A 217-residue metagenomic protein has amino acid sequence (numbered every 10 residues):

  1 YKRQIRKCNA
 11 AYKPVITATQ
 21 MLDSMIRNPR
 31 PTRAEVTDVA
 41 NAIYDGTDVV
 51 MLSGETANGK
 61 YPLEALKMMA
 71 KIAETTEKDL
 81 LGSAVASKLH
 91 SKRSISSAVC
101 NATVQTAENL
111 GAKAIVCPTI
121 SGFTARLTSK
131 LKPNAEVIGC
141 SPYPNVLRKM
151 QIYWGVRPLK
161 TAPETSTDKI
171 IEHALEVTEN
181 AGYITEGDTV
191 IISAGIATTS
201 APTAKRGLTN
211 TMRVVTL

Functional and structural regions predicted by a protein language model:
Y1: Conserved small/polar residues in nucleotide/adenosyl-binding loops
A10, M68-V104, T211: Long, charged amphipathic helices and adjacent flexible linkers at domain junctions
V15-A18, I43, V50-L52, V137: Hydrophobic faces of well-ordered beta-strands that scaffold small-molecule active sites in alpha/beta enzyme cores
D23-D45: Catalytic cores of alpha/beta
V39-P62: Glycine-rich phosphate-binding active-site loops on the catalytic face of alpha/beta enzymes
T56-K78, K205-V215: C-terminal helical cap(s) of enzyme catalytic domains, especially alpha/beta-barrels
T124-R126, K132-K169: Nucleotide-binding motor/catalytic cores of P-loop/tubulin-like NTPases across gene-expression machines
T185-T199, T209-T216: C-terminal binding/interaction regions
